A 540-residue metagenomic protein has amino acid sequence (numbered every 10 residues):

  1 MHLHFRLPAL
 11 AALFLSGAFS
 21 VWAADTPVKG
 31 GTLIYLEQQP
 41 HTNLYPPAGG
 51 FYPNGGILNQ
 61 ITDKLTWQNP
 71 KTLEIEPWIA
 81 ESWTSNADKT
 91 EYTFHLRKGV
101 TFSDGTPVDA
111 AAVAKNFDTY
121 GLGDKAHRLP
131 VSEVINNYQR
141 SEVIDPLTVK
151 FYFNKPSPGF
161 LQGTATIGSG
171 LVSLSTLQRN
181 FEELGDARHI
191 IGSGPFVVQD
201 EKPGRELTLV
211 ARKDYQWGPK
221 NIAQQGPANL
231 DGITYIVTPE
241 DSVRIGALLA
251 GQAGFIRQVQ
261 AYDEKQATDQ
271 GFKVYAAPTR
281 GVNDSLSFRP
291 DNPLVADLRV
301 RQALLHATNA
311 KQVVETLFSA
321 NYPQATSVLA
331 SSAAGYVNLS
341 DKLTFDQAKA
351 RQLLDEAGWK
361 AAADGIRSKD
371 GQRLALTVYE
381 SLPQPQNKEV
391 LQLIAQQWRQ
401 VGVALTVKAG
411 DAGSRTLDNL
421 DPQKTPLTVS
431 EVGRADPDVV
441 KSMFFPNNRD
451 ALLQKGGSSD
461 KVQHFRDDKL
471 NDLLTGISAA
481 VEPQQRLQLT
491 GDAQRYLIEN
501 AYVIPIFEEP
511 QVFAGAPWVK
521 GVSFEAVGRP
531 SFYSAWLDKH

Functional and structural regions predicted by a protein language model:
L36-A87, D118, V527: N-terminal lobe/hinge region of extracytoplasmic solute-binding protein
N59, K155, K202-L207, A307-D341 (+3 more regions): Detector for C-terminal structural segments
N69-P70, E74, A165-T234, S242-V243 (+2 more regions): Gly/Pro-rich hinge or "lid" segments in bacterial periplasmic/extracellular proteins
E81-A126, I144, K150-Y152, L294-A296: Aromatic- and charge-enriched surface segment that lines or borders ligand/interaction sites
H95, V131-Q178, P195-K202: Surface-exposed binding/hinge segments that line and control ligand-binding clefts or catalytic entry sites
D109-N116, P146-Y152, P158, G194-P195 (+7 more regions): Alpha-helical secondary-structure segments
L122-D124, S141, Q199-V210, I236-N292 (+4 more regions): Extracellular/periplasmic solute-recognition and catalytic clefts
L184-A187, W217-Q266, A395, A404-T406 (+1 more regions): Ligand-site clamp/hinge motif
